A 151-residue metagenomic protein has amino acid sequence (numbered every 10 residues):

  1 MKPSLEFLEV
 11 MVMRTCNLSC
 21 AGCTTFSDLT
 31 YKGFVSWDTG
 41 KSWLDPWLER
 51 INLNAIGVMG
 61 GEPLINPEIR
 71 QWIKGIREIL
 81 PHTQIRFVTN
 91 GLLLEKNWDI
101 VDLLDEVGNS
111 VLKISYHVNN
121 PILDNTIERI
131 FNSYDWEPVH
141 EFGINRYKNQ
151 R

Functional and structural regions predicted by a protein language model:
M1-T89, L93-D102, E106, S110: Conserved alpha-helical substructure of the radical SAM core
I79, T83, V101-R151: Radical SAM enzyme [4Fe-4S]-AdoMet core and its adjacent flexible, acidic and glycine-rich loops/tails across
